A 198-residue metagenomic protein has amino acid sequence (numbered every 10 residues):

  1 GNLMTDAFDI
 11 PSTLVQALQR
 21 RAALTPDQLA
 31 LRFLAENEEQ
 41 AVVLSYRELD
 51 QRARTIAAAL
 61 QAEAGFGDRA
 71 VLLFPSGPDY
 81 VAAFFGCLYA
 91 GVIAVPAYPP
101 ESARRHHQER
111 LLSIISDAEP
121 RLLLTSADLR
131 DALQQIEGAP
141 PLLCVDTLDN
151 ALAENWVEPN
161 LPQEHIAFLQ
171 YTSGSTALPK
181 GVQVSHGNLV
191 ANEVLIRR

Functional and structural regions predicted by a protein language model:
G1-T5: Short, Lys/Arg-enriched N-terminal segments with co-localized hydrophobic residues within the first ~10-30 amino acids
A7-R32, Q51, A167: A short N-terminal helical cap/helix-turn-helix that marks the beginning of AMP-binding/adenylate-forming
P26-L29, L152-Y171, A177-L178, Q183 (+3 more regions): Conserved pre-ATP/AMP-binding loop-to-beta segment of ANL
D27-V81, E101-L112, A153-N160, V184-G187: Conserved AMP-binding/adenylate-forming core of the ANL superfamily
R69-L73, L88, A167: Short, well-ordered beta-strand segments
F74, P141-D149: Short beta-strand elements of ligand-binding domains
G91: Structured binding elements
P96, P100-T125, R130-Q134, A151-A153 (+1 more regions): Conserved ATP-dependent adenylate/AMP-binding module captured primarily in the ANL superfamily
